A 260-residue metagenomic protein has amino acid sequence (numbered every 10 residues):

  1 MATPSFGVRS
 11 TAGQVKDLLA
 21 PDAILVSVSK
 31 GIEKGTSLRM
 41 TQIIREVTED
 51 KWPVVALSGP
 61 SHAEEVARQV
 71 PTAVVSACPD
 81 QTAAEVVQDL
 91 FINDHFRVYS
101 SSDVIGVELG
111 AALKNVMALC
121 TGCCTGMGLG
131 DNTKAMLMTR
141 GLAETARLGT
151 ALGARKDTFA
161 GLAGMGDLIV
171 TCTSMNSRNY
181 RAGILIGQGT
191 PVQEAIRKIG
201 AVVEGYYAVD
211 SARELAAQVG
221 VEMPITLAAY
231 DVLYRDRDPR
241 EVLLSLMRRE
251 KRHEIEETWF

Functional and structural regions predicted by a protein language model:
M1-P71, V87: Rossmann-like NAD(P)(H) cofactor-binding subdomain of soluble oxidoreductases
A2-T3, G31, C78, T173 (+1 more regions): Conserved residues at beta->alpha junctions
G7, L18, I43-P53, P71-T158: Internal alpha-helical scaffold of NAD(P)-dependent oxidoreductase catalytic cores
V8, E33, S37, T41 (+12 more regions): Generic structural signal for well-ordered, non-membrane alpha-helical segments in soluble metabolic enzymes
S27, P53-S58, V98-S102, M223-I225: General beta-strand structural signal in soluble alpha/beta enzymes
K30, A56, A135, T139 (+2 more regions): Alpha-helical transmembrane segments of multi-pass membrane proteins, especially transporters and channels
T121-T125, T150-A160, G164-F260: NAD(P)-dependent Rossmann-like dehydrogenase/reductase catalytic/cofactor-binding core
